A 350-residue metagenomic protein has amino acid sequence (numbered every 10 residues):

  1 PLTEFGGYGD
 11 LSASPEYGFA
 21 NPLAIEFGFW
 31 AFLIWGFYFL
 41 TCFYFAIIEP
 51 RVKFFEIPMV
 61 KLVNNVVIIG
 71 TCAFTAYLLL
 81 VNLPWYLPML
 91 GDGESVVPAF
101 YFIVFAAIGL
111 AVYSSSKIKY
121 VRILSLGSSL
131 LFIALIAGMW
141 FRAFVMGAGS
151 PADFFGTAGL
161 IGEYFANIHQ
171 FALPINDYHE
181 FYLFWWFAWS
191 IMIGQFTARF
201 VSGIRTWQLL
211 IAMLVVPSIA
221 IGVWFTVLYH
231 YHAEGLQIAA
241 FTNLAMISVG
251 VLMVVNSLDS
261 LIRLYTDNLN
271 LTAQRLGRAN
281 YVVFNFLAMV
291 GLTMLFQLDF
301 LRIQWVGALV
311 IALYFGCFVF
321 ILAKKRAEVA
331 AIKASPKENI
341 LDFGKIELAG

Functional and structural regions predicted by a protein language model:
P1-F5, A220, V283-A330, E338 (+1 more regions): A generic transmembrane alpha-helix motif of multi-pass inner-membrane proteins
P1-W85, E94, P98, R142 (+1 more regions): Transmembrane-helix bundle segments that line or gate the permeation/cavity pathway in multi-pass membrane proteins
G18-L23, L40-I57, V81-M89, F105-G127 (+2 more regions): Membrane-water interface regions at transmembrane-helix termini and the short interhelical loops of multi-pass membrane
E26-C42, K61-I69, M89-S116, L183-Q195 (+2 more regions): Transmembrane alpha-helical segments of multi-pass small-molecule transport proteins
F45-P50, K61-N64, A76-F100, F196-I219 (+1 more regions): Helix-loop-helix connectors at the membrane interface of multi-pass transporters/channels
I47-K53, G203-L210, F225-N243, S260 (+2 more regions): Terminal cytosolic tails of multi-pass membrane transporters, especially the segment immediately following the final
V52-F74, S115-F141, L214, R302-F318 (+1 more regions): Membrane-interface loop-to-helix entry segments
G70-P88, A99-F100, I133-F165, V319-K333: Hydrophobic alpha-helical segments and their helix-loop junctions in multi-pass secondary transporters
